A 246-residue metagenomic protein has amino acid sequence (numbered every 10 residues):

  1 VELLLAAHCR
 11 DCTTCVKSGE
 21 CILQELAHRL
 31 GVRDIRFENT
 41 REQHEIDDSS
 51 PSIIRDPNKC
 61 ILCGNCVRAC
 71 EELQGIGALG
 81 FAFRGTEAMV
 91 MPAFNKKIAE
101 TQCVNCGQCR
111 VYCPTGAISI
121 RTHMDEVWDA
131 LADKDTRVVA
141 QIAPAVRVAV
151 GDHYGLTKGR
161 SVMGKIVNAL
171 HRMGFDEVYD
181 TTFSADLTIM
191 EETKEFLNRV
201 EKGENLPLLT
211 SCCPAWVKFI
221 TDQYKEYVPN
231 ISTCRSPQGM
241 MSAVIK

Functional and structural regions predicted by a protein language model:
V1, L5, I120-K246: Iron-sulfur-associated redox domains of electron-transfer enzymes in respiratory and anaerobic energy metabolism
V1-T101, N105, V111, I118-S119 (+2 more regions): Fe-S ferredoxin-like electron-transfer domains and their immediately adjacent linker/connector regions across
I22, R55, N65, Q108 (+3 more regions): Short Gly/charged-rich anion-binding patches and loops
